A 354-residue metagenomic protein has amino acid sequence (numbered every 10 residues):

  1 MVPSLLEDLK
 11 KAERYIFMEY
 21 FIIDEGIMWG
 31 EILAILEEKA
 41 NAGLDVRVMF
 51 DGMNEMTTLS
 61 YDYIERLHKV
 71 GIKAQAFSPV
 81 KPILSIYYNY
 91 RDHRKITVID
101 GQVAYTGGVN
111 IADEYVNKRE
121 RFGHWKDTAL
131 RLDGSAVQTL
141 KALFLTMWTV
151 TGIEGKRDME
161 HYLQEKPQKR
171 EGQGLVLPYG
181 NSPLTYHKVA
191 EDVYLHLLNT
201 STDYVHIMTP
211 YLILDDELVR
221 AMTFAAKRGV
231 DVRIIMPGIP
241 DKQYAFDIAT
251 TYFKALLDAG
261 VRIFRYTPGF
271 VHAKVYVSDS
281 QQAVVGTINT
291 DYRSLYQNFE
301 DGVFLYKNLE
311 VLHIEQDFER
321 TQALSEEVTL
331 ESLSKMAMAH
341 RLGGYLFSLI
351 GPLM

Functional and structural regions predicted by a protein language model:
M1-M354: Charged, low-complexity intrinsically disordered terminal segments
